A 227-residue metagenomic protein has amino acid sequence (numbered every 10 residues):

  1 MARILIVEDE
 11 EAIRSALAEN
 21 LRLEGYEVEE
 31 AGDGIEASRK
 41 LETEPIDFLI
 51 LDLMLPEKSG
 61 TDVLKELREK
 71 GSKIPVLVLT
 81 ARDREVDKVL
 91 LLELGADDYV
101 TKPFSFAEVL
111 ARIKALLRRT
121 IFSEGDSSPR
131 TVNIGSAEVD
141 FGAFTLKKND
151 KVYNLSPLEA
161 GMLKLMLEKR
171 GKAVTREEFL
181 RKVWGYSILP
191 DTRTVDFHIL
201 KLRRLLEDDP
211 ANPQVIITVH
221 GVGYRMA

Functional and structural regions predicted by a protein language model:
M1-E124: N-terminal/domain-start alpha-helical segments
R3, A115-A173, E177: Short, Lys/Arg-enriched segments at the junction into DNA-binding effector domains of transcriptional regulators
L41, M166-R170, V183: Short helix-to-turn junction characteristic of helix-turn-helix DNA-binding domains, especially the helix
T61, V89, A111, P157-A160 (+2 more regions): Short alpha-helical elements of helix-turn-helix
S72, K172, I188: Flexible coil/turn residues that form the inter-helical turn or adjacent wing/linker of helix-turn-helix
P75, L163-K164, L180, L200: Hydrophobic residues on short alpha-helical segments
A107, K172-V183: Short coil-to-helix segment of the ABC ATPase nucleotide-binding domain corresponding to the Q-loop/switch region
P129-R130, N154, I199, R203-A227: DNA-binding patch around the recognition helix
